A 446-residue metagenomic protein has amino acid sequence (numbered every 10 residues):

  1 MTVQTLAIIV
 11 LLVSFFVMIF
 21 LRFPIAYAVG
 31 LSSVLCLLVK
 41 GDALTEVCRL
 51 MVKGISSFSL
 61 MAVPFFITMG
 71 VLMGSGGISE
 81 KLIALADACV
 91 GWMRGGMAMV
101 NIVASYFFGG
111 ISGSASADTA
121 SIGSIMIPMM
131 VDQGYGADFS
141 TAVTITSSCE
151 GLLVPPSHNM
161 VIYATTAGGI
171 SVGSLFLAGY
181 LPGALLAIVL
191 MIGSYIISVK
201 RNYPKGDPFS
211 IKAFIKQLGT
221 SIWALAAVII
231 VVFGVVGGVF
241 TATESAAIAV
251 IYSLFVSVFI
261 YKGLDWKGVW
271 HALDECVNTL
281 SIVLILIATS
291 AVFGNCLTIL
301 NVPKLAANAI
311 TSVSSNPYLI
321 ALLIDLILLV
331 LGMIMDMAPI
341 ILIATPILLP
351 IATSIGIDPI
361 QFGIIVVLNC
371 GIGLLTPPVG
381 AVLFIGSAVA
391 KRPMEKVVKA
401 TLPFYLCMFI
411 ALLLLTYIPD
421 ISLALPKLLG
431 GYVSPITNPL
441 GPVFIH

Functional and structural regions predicted by a protein language model:
M1-H446: Alpha-helical transmembrane segments of multi-pass membrane transport proteins
